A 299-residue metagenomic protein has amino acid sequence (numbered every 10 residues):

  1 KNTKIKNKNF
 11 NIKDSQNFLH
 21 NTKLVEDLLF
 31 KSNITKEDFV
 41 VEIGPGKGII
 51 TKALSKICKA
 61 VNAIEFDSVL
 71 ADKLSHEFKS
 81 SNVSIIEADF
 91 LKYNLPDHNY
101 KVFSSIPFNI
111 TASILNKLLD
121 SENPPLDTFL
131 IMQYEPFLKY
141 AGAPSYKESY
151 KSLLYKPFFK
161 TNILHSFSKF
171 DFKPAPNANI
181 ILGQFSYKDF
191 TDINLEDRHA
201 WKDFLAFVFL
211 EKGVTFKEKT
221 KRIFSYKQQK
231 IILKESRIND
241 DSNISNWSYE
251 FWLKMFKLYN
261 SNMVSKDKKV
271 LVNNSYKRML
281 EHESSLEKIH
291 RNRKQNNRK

Functional and structural regions predicted by a protein language model:
K1-D203, S261, K266-V272, Y276-I289: Catalytic cores of RNA-modifying enzymes
K1-K4, F224-K299: Helix-rich C-terminal "collar"/helical-bundle subdomain used as an assembly and partner-interaction module in RFC-like
N179-I181, F185-D189, I193-Y259: An accessory alpha-helical subdomain
